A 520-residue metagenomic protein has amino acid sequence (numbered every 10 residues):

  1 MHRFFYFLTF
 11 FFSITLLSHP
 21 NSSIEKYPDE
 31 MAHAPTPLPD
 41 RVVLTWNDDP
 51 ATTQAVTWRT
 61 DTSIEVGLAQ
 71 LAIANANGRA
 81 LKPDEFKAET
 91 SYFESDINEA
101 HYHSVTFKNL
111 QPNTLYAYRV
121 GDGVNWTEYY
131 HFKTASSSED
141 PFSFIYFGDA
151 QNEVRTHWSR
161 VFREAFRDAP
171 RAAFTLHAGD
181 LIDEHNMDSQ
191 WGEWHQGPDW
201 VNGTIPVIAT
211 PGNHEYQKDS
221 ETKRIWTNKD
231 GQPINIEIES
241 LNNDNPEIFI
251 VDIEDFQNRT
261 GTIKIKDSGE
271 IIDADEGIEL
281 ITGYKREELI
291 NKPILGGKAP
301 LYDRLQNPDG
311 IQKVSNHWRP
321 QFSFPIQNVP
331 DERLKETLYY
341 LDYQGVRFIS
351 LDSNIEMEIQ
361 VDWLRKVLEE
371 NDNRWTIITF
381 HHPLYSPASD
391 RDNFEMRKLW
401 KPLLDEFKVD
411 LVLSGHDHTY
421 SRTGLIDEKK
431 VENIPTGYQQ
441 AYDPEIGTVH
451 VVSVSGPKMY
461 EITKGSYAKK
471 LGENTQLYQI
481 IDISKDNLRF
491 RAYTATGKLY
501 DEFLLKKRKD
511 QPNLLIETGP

Functional and structural regions predicted by a protein language model:
Y6-F10, I14-Y146, R167-D168, I225-N228 (+4 more regions): Acidic, histidine-bearing metal-coordination/catalytic regions of metal-dependent phosphoesterases
S104-F107, L115-F132, G192-Q232, I290 (+4 more regions): Extended active-site neighborhood of metal-dependent phosphoesterases/phosphodiesterases
V105, I272-D273: PAS-family sensory domains
Y146-G148, F174-D180, V207-N213, L351-D352 (+3 more regions): Active-site neighborhood of phospho(di)ester-bond hydrolases with catalytic His/Asp-centered motifs
G269-I272, I278: Conserved hydrophobic beta-strand signature of PAS-family and PAS-like sensory domains
I278-L289: PAS/PAS-like sensory domain cap-loop motif
E279-L280, L295-A299: Sensory helix hotspots in PAS and closely related PAS-like folds
I355, N371-V412, K430-I434: Active-site-proximal segments of metal-dependent phosphoesterases and phosphodiesterases across multiple
